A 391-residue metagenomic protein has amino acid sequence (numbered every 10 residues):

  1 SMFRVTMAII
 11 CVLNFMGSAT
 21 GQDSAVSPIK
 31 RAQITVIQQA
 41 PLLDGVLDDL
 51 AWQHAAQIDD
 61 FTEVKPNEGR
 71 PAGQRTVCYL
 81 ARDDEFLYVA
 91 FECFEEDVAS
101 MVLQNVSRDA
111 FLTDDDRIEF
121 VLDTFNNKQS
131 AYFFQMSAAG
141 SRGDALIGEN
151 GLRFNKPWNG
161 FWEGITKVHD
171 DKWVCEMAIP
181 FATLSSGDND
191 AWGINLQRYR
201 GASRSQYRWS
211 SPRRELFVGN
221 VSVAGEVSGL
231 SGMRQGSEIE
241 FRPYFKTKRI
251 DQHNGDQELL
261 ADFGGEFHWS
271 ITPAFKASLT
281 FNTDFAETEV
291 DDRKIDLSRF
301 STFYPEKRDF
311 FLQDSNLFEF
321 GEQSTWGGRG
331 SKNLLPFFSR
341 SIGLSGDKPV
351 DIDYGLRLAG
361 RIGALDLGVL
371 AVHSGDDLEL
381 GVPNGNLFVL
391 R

Functional and structural regions predicted by a protein language model:
S1-V5: Positively charged n-region of N-terminal signal peptides that target proteins for export
T6-N14: Bacterial N-terminal signal peptides
G21-R391: Structural preference for beta-rich elements and adjacent junctions enriched in aromatics
